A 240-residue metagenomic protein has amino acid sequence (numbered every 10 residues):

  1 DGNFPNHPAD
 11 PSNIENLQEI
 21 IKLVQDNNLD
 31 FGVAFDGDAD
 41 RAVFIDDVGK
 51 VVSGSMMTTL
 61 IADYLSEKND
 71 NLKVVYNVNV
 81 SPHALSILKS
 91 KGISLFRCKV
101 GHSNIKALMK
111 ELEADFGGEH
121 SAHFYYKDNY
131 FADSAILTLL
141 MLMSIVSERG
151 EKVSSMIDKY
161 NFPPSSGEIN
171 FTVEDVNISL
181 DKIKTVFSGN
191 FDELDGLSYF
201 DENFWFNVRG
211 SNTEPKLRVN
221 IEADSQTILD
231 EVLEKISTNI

Functional and structural regions predicted by a protein language model:
D1-I45: N-terminal small/polar loop signature for handling phosphorylated ligands or for N-terminal nucleophile
G2-P8, D63-L65, I105-M109: Short, charged, surface-exposed secondary-structure boundary motifs
F31-G49, M109-G117, D195-L197: Self-splicing inteins and homing endonuclease
F35-G37, V51-M56, Y130-D133: Short glycine/threonine-rich catalytic loop with a Thr-x-Gly-x-Asp
D40-T59, A84-L85: Short Gly/Thr/Asp-enriched flexible loops that form oxyanion-binding sites at enzyme active sites
M56-L72: Structural motif
E67-I240: Phosphate-binding and adjacent anionic-ligand microenvironments
